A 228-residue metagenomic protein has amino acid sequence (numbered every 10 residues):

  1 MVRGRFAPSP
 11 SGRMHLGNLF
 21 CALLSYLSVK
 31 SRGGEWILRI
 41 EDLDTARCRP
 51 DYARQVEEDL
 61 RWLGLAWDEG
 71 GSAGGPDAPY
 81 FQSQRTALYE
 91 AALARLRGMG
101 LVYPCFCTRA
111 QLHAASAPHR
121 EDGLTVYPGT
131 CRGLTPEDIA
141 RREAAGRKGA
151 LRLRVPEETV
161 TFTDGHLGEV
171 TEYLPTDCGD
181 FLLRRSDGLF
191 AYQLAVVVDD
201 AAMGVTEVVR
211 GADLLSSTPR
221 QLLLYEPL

Functional and structural regions predicted by a protein language model:
M1-R120, A212-L228: N-terminal Rossmann-like or analogous alpha/beta NTP/dinucleotide-binding catalytic cores that position adenine
A110-L228: Active-site cores that bind ATP or allylic diphosphates and position pyrophosphate for catalysis
